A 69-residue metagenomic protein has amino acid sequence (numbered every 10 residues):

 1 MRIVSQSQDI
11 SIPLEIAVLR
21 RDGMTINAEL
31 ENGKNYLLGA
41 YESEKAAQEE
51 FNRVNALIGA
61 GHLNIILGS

Functional and structural regions predicted by a protein language model:
M1-S69: Eukaryotic intrinsically disordered, low-complexity regulatory linkers and tails enriched in Ser/Thr/Pro
